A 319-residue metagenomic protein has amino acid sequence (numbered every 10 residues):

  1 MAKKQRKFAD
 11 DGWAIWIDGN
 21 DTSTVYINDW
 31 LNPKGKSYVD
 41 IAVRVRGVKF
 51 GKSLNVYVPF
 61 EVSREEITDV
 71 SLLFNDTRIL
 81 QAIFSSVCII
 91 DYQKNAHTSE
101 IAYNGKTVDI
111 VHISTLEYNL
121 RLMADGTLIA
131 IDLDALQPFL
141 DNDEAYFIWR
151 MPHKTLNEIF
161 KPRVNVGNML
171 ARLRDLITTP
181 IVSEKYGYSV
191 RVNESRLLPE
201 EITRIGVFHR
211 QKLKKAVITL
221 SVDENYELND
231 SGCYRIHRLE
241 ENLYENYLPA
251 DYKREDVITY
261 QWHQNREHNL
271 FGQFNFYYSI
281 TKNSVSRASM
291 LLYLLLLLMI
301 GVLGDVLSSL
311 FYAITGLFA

Functional and structural regions predicted by a protein language model:
M1-A145: N-terminal pre-first-transmembrane soluble regions of secretory-pathway and organelle membrane proteins
V43, N142-V190, A216-V222, G272-K282: Short, hydrophobic/aromatic-enriched beta-strand segments in well-ordered soluble domains
G51, E66-T68, N157-K161, L228-D230: Short acidic, gly/pro-rich beta-turn/loop elements at beta-sheet edges and active-site/ligand-binding grooves
P59-S63, F74-L80, K154, V164-D175 (+1 more regions): Amphipathic alpha-helical scaffolding segments
L80-S85, I90-D91, N157-F160, S183 (+2 more regions): Soluble regions of membrane-associated proteins that transit the secretory/organelle pathway
K106-I177, K253-H268: A surface-exposed beta-strand-loop module
P180-K282: Intrinsically disordered, low-complexity linkers and stems that provide flexible hinges in membrane-associated
N275-A319: C-terminal single-pass membrane-anchor helix
